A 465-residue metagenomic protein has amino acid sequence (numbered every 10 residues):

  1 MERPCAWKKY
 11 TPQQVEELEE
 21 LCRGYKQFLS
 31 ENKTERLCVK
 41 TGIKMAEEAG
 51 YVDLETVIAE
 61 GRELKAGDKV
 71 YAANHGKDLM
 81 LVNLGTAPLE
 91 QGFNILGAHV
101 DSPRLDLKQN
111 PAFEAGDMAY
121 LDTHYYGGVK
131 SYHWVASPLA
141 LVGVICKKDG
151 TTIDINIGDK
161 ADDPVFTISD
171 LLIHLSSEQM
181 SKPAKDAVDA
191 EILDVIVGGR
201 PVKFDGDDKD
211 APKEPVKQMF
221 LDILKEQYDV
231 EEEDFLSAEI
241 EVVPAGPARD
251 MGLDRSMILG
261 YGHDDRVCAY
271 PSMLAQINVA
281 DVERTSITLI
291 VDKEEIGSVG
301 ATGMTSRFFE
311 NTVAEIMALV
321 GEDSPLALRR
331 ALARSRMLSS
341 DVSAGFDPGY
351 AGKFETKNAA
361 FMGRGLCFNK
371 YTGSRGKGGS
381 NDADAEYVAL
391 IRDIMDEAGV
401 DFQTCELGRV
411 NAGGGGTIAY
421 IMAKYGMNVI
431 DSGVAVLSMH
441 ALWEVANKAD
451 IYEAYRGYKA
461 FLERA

Functional and structural regions predicted by a protein language model:
M1-A465: N-terminal hydrophobic/helix-forming segments and targeting peptides
